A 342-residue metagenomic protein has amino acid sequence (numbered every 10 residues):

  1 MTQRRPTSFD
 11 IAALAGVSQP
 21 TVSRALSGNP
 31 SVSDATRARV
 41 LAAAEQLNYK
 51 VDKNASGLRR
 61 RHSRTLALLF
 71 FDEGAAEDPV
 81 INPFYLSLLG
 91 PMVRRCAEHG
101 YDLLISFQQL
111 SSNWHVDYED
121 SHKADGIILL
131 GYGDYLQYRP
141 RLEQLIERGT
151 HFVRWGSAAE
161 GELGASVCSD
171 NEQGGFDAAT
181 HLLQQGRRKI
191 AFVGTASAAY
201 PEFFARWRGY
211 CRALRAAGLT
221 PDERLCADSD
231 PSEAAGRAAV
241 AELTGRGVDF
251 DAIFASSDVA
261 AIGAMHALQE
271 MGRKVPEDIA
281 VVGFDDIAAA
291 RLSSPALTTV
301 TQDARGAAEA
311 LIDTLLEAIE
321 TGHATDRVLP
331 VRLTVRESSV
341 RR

Functional and structural regions predicted by a protein language model:
M1-Q3, R61, T65-T180, T244-G245 (+2 more regions): Alpha-helical recognition/docking segments in bacterial nutrient-uptake and carbohydrate-utilization systems
M1-R64, R341: N-terminal helix-turn-helix DNA-binding module of bacterial transcription factors
Q46-D52, Q108-S112, M265: Short gly/ser/thr-rich secondary-structure transition/capping motifs
K50, Y101-D102, H151, R188 (+3 more regions): Residue-level detector of anion-binding/catalytic polar loops
G74-S87, I105-W114, G133, V167-D177 (+5 more regions): Hinge/beta->alpha junction and helix N-cap segments in small-molecule ligand-binding domains
R237, A241-R342: Flexible loop/turn connectors
